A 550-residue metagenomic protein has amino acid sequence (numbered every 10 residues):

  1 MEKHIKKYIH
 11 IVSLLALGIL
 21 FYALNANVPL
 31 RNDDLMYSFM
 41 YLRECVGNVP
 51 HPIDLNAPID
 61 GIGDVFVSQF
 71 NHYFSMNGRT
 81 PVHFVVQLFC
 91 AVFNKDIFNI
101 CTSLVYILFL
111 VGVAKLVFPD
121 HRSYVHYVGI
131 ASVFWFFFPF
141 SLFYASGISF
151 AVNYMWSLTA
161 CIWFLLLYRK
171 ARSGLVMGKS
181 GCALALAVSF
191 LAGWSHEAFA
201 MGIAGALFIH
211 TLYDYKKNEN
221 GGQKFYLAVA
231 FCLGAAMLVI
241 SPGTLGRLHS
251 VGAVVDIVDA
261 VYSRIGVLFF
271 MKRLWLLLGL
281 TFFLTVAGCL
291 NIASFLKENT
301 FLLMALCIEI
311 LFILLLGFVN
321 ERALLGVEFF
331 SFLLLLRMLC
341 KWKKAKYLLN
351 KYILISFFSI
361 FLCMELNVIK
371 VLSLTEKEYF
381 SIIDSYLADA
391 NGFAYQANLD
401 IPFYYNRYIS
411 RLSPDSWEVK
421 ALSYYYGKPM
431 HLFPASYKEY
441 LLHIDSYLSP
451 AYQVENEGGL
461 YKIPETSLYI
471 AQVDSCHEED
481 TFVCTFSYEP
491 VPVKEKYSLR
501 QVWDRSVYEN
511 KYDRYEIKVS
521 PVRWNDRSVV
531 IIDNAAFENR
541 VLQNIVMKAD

Functional and structural regions predicted by a protein language model:
K6-P81, C90-F109, H121-R122, C363-D550: Intrinsically disordered, polar/acidic, low-complexity terminal segments
K7-F21, Y127-S132, L186-A187, A228-L233: Alpha-helical transmembrane segments
Y8-H10, H121-G129, M177-C182, N220-A228 (+2 more regions): Membrane-interfacial loop-to-transmembrane alpha-helix junctions, especially the N-terminal start
Y22-I97, I148-V152, S189-C307, L314-A323: Transmembrane catalytic cores of multi-pass membrane glycosyltransferases and polysaccharide-assembly enzymes
R79, H126-R169, H196, M271-G279 (+1 more regions): Membrane-interface micro-motifs in multi-pass membrane enzymes
L108-K115, W163-K170, A206-D214, T281-N291 (+1 more regions): Transmembrane alpha-helices and membrane-interface helical segments of multi-pass integral membrane enzymes
C161-C182, K216-E219: Membrane-interface transmembrane helices that cradle and orient dolichyl/undecaprenyl
K179-C182, L303, K341-E365: Signature aromatic-anchored transmembrane alpha helix within multi-pass, membrane-resident enzymes that catalyze glycan
